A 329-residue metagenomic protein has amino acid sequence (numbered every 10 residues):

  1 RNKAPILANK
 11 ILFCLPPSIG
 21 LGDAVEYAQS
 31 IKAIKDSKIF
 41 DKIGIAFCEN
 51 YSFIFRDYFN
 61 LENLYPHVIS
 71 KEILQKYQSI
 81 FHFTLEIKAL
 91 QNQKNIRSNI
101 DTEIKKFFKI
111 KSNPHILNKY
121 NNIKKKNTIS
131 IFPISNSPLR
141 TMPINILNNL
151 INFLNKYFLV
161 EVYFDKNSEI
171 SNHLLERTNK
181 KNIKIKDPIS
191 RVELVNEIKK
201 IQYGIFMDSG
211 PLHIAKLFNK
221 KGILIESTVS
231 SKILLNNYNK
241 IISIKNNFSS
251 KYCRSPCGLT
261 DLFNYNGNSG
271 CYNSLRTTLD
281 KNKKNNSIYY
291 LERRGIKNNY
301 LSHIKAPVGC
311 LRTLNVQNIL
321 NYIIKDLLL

Functional and structural regions predicted by a protein language model:
R1-N99, E193-E197, Y203, L212 (+2 more regions): Active-site and donor-binding regions of nucleotide-sugar-utilizing enzymes
N9-I11, K124-S130, F158-L159: Charged active-site motifs of nucleotide-sugar-dependent glycosyltransferases
P17-I19, E49, S135-S137, K166 (+1 more regions): Residue-level signal for short, function-critical loop segments
A28, I144-I233, N239-I242: Donor-binding and catalytic core of enzymes assembling or modifying cell-surface/extracellular glycoconjugates
A46-C48, F132, Y163, M207-D208: Replace "coordinates the UDP/GDP/TDP-sugar" with "coordinates nucleotide-activated sugar donors
N63-V68, K184-D187, I242-F248: Short acidic-hydrophobic, aromatic-tinged amphipathic segments that line or gate anion-handling sites
I87-R140, I144: Mid-sequence helix-capping/hinge segment at a functional interface
K216-L328: Nucleotide-sugar donor-binding patch of glycosyltransferase catalytic domains
